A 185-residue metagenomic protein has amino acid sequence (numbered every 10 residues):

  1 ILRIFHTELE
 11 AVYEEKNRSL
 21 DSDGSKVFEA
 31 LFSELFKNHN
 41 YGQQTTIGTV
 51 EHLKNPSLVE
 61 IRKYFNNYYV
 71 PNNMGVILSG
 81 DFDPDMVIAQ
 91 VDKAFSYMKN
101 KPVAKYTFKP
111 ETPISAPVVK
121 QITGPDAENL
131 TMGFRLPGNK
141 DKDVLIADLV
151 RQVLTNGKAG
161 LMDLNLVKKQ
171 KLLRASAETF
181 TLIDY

Functional and structural regions predicted by a protein language model:
I1-L2, P84-D85, P137-D141: Short beta-strands and strand-coil junctions in structured, solvent-facing domains, enriched
R3-E14: Short, glycine/charge-rich beta-strand/loop segments that flank catalytic centers and engage negatively charged groups
R18-N72, Y97-D141, Q152-Y185: Non-catalytic beta-strand/loop surface segments
D81: Carbohydrate-associated surface elements
A89-A94: Short amphipathic alpha-helices in soluble, non-transmembrane regions that often serve as interface/regulatory elements
